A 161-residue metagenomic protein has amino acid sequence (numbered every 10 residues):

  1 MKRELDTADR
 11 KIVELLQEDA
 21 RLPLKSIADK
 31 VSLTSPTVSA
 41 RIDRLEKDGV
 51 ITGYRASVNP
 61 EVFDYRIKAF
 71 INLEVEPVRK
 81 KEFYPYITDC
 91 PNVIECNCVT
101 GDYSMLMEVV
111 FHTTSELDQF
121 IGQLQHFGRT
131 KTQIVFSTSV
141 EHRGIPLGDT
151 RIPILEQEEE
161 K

Functional and structural regions predicted by a protein language model:
M1-K161: A compositional/biophysical signature of low hydrophobicity enriched in polar/charged and small residues
